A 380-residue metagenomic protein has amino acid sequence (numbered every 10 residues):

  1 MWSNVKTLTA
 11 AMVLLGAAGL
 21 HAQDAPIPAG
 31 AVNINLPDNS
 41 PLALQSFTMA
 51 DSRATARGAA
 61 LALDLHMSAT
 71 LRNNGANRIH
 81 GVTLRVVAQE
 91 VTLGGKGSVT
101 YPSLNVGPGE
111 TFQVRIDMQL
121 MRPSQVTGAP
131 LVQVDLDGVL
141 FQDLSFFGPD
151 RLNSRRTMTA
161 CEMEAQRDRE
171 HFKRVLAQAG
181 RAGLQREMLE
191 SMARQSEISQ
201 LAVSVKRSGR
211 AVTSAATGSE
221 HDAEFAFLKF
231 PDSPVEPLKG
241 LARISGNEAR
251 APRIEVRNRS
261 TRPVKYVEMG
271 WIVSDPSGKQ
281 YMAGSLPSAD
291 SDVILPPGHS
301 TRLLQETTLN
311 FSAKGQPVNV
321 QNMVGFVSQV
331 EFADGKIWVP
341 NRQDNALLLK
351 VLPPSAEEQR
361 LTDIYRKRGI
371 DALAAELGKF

Functional and structural regions predicted by a protein language model:
M1-T9: Bacterial N-terminal signal peptides that target proteins for export
L20-D24: Boundary at the C-terminal end of the N-terminal hydrophobic targeting segment
A60-S68, Q133, G246-R253: Short, solvent-exposed loop/turn segments enriched in Ser/Thr/Gly
L65, T70-R78, E255-T261: Asparagine-centered strand-capping/turn motif at beta-strand->loop junctions
A76-G81, T261-Y266, Q280-Y281: Short acidic/proline- and small/hydrophobic-mixed sequence motifs that coincide with surface turns and coil-to-beta
V91-T127, S277-V318: Intrinsically disordered, low-complexity Pro/Gly/Ser/Thr-rich segments with frequent PxxP/GP/PP motifs and embedded
P123-D143, S312-D334: Short, surface-exposed ligand- or partner-binding patches at beta-edge/loop junctions that are enriched in aromatics
P149-S208, A333-F380: Acidic, serine/threonine- and proline-rich intrinsically disordered appendage/tail regions
